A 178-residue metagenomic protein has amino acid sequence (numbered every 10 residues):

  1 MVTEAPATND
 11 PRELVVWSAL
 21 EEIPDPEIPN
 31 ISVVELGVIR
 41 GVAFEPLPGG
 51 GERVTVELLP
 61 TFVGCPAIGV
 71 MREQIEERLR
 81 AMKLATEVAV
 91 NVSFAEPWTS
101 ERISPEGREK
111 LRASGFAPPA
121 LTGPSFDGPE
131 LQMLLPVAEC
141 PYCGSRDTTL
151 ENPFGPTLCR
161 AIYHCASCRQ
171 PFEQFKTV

Functional and structural regions predicted by a protein language model:
M1-E22: N-terminal presequence-like segments and adjacent domain-start helices
N30-L59: Short edge beta-strands and adjacent turn/loop segments
T61-T86: Short, non-transmembrane amphipathic alpha-helical segments
V137, S145, I162: Residues immediately within or flanking Cys/His clusters that coordinate Zn2+ in small zinc-binding modules
C140-C143, C165-C168: Short cysteine-rich clusters marking metal-coordination/redox-active sites
S145-T149, E173: Short functional micro-motifs and their immediate structural scaffolds
N152-I162: Short linker/helix segments within small regulatory modules
S167-V178: Short metal-binding segments enriched for Cys and/or His
